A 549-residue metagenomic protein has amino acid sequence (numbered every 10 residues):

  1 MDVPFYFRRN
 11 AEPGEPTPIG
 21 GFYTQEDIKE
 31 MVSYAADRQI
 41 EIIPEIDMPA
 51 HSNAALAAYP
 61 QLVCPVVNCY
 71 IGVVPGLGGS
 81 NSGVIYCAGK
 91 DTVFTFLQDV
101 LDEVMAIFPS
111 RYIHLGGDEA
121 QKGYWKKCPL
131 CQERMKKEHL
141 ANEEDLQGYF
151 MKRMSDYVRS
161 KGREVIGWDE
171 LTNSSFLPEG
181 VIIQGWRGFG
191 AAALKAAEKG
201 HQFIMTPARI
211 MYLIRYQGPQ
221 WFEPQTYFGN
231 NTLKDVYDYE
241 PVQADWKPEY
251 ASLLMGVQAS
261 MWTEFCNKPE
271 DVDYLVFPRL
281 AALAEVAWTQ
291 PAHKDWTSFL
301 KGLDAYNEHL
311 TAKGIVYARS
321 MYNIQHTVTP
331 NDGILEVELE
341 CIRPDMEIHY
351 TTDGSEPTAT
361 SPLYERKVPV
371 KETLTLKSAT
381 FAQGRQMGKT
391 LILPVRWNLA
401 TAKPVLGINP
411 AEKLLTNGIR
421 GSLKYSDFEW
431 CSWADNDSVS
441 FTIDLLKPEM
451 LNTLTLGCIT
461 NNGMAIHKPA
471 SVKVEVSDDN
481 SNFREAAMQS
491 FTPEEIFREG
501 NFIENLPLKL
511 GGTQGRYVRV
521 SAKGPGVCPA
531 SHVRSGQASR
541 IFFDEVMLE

Functional and structural regions predicted by a protein language model:
M1-D37, A54-T95, G123-E143: Aromatic- and acidic-residue-enriched carbohydrate-binding clefts of CAZyme catalytic domains
I46-A54, G116-Q121, D169-L171, R209: Short, solvent-exposed turn/loop segments enriched in Gly/Ser/Thr/Pro and often Arg
L77, N81-G180, R187-K195: Active-site neighborhood of glycoside hydrolase catalytic domains
E164-E170, S175-V181, W186-E336: Flexible, acidic glycine-rich loops studded with aromatic residues
Q290, K294, L300-S440, I459 (+1 more regions): Short, compositionally stereotyped local motifs that mark structural "simplifiers"
K424-A487, F502-E549: Aromatic, loop-rich ligand-recognition surfaces of beta-strand-rich domains
E485-I496: Solvent-exposed serine/threonine-rich low-complexity stretches and specific carbohydrate-binding patches
